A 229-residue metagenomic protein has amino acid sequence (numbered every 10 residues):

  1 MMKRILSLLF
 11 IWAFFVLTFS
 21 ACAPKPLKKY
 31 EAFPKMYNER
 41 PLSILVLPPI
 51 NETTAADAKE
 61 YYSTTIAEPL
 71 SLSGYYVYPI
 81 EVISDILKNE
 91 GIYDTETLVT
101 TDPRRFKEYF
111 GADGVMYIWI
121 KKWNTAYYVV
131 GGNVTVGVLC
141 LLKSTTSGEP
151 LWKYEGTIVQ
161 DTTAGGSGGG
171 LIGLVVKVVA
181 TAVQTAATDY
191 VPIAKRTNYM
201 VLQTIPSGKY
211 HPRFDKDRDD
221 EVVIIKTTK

Functional and structural regions predicted by a protein language model:
M1-A23: Sec-dependent bacterial lipoprotein signal peptides
F14, M36-Y37, K107: Structural motif
C22-P41, T145-K229: C-terminal/domain-edge helix-coil "capping" segments
P41, T53-Y117, A182, A186: N-terminal segment of the mature soluble domain
N51-T54, I83-I86, K122-A126, I158-D161: Solvent-exposed loop/turn segments at secondary-structure junctions within structured extracellular/periplasmic domains
T95-L151, D161-G169, G173, K216-K229: Surface-exposed short loop/turn segments
